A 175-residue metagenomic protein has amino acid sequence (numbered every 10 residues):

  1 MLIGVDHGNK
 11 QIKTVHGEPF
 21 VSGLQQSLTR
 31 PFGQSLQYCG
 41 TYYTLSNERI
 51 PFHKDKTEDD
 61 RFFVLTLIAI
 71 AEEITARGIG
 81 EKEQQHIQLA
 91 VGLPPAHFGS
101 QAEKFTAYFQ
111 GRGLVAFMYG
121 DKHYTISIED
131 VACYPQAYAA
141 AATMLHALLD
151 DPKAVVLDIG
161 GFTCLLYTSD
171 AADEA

Functional and structural regions predicted by a protein language model:
M1-V156: Nucleotide/phosphate-binding catalytic cleft detector across ATP-hydrolyzing and phosphate-transferring enzymes
K153-V155, T163-L166: Conserved active-site beta-strand-loop modules that form the wall/rim of enzyme catalytic pockets and either contain
Y167-A175: Conserved small/polar residues in nucleotide/adenosyl-binding loops
